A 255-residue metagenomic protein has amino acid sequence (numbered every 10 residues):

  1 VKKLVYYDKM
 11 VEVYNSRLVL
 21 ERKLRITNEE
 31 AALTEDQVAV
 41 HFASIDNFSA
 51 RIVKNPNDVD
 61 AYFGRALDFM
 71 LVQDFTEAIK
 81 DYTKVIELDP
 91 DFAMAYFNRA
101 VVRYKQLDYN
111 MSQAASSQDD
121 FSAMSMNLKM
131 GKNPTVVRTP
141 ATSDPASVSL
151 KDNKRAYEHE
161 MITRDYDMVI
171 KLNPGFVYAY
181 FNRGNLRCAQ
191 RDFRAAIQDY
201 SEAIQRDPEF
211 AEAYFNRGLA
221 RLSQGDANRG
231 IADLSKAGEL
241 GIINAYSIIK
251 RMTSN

Functional and structural regions predicted by a protein language model:
V1-N255: Alpha-helical tetratricopeptide repeat
